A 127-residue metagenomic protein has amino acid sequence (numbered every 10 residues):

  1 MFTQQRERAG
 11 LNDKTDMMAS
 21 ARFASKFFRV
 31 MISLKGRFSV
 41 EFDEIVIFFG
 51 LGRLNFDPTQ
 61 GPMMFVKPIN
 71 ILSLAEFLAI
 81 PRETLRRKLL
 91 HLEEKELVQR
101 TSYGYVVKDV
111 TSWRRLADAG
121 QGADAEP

Functional and structural regions predicted by a protein language model:
M1-F38, F42-I45: N-terminal leader segment of winged-helix/HTH proteins
V30-M31, Q121-P127: Amphipathic alpha-helical dimerization/coiled-coil segments that flank or bridge DNA-binding/regulatory modules
D43-K67: Short helix->loop/beta-hairpin flanking segments within DNA-binding domains
G61-M64, K88-L89, G104: "Short basic amphipathic alpha-helical interaction patches in structured regions
M64-L78, L92: A short alpha-helical element within helix-turn-helix/winged-helix DNA-binding domains across DNA-binding proteins
N70, Y103-D124: Short, cationic-aromatic polyanion-contact patches
A79-E94: Short amphipathic alpha-helical interaction segments
E93-G104: A short, conserved structural fragment
